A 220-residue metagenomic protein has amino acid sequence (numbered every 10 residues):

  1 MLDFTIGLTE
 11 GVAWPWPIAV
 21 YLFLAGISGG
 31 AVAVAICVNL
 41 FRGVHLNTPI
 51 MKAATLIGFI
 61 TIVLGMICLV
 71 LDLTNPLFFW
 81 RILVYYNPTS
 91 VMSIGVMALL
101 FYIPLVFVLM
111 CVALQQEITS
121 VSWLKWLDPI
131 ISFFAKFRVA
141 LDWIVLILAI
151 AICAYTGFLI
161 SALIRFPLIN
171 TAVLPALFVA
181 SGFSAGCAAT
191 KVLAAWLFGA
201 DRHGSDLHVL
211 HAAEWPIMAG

Functional and structural regions predicted by a protein language model:
M1-F41: N-terminal signal-anchor module of multipass membrane proteins
T5, V63-V121, I160, P167: Membrane-interface helix-loop-helix modules in multi-pass inner-membrane proteins
I6-A13, F41-N47, N87, W126-F134: Cytosolic juxtamembrane amphipathic/interface segments immediately preceding and feeding into a transmembrane helix
G11-L22, V84-A98, K136, N170-G182: Short aromatic-rich membrane-water interface segments that cap or initiate transmembrane helices in multi-pass membrane
L22, L46-F59: Loop-to-helix transition at the N-terminal end of transmembrane alpha-helices
L22-I27, F41, V108-G220: Long, contiguous internal "core" modules enriched in hydrophobic/ aromatic residues
I27-L40, I60-V63, P104-M110: Central hydrophobic cores of alpha-helical transmembrane segments in multi-pass inner-membrane proteins across all
